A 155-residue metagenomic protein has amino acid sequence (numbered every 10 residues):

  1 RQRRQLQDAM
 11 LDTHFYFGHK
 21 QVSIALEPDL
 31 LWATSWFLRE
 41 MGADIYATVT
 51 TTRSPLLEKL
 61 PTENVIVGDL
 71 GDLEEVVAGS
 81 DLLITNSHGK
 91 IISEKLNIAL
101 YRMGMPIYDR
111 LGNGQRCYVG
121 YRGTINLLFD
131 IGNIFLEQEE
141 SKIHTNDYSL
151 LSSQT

Functional and structural regions predicted by a protein language model:
R1-T155: An N-terminal assembly and electron-transfer interface module characteristic of large anaerobic redox and radical
